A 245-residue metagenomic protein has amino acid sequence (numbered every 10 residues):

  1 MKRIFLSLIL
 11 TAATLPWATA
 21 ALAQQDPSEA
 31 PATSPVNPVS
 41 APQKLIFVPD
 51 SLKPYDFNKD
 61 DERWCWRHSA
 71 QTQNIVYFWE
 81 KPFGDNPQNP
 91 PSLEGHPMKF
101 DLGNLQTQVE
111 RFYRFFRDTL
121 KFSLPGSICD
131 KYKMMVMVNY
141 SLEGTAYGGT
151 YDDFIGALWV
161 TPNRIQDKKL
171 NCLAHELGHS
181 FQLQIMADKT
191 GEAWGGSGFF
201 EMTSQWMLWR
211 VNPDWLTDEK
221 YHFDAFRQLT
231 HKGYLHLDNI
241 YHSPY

Functional and structural regions predicted by a protein language model:
K2-I4, T19-A70: N-terminal low-structure segments adjacent to metalloprotease catalytic domains across cellular compartments
S7-W17: Bacterial N-terminal signal peptides
W17-A18, T190: A short hydrophobic/aromatic micro-motif that marks alpha-helical segments and, especially, helix-coil
K53-N58, N86-H96, H231-I240: Surface-exposed intrinsically disordered loops and tails
K59-R63, G144-T145, D224: Alpha-helical scaffolding within the catalytic cores of extracellular/periplasmic polymer-degrading hydrolases
Q71-G196, F200-S204, D214-T217: Juxtacatalytic substrate-recognition/specificity segment
A193-Y241: Post-HExxH zinc-binding segment in Zn-dependent metallohydrolases
